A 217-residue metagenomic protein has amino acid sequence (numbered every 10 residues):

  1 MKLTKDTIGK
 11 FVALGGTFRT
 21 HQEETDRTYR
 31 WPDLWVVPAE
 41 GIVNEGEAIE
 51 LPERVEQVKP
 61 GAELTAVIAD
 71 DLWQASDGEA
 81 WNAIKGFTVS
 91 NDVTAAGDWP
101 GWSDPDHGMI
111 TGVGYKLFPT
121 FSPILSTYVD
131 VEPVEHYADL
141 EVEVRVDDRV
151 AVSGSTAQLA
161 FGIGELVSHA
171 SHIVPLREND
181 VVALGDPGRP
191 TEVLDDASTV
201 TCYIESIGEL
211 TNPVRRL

Functional and structural regions predicted by a protein language model:
M1-K5: A short acidic-Thr-Gly-centered motif at the start of a beta-strand
T7-G164, I173: Glycine-enriched loop-and-adjacent helix/strand subsegments that border the catalytic/binding cleft of enzyme cores
T17, D71, G185-P190, L210: Gly/Ser/Thr-rich beta-alpha loop segments that engage phosphate groups in nucleotides
P32-L34, E40, E50-E53, A62 (+3 more regions): Charged, cofactor-coupling segments
R145-D148, G185, E205: Short strand-turn-strand beta-turns centered on an Asx-Gly dipeptide
T156-A157, A183, R216: Proline- and acidic/polar-enriched loop/turn elements at helix boundaries
G162-D195: A conserved acidic, glycine/proline-rich C-terminal tail/linker
